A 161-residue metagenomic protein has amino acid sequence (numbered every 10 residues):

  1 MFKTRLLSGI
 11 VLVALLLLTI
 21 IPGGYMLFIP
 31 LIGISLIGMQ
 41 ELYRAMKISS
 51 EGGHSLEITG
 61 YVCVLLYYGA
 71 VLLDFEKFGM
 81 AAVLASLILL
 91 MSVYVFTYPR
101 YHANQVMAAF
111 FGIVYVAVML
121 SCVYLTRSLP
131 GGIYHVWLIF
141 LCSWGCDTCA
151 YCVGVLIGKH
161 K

Functional and structural regions predicted by a protein language model:
F2-K161: Membrane-embedded alpha-helical bundles of polytopic integral membrane proteins
